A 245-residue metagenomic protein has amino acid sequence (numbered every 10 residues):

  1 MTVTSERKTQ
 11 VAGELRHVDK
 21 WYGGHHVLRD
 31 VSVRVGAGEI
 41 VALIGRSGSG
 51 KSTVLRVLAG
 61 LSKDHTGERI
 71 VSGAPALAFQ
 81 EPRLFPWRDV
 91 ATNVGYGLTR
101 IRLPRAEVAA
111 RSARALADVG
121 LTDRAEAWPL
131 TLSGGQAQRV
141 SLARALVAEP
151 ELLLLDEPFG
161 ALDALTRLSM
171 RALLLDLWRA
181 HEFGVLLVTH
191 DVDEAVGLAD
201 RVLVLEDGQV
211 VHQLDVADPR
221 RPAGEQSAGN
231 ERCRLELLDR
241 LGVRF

Functional and structural regions predicted by a protein language model:
I44-R46: The feature captures the beta-strand-to-loop junction immediately N-terminal to the Walker
A59: Helix-to-loop junction immediately C-terminal to a conserved catalytic motif
A91-T99, A109, A113: Short helical segment in ABC ATPase nucleotide-binding domains corresponding to the A-loop/adjacent helical element
W128-L132, Q136: Conserved ABC ATPase signature
L142: Hydrophobic anchor residue at the start of the ABC signature
V147-E151: A short, proline-enriched helix->beta-strand linker immediately N-terminal to the Walker B motif in ABC-type P-loop
